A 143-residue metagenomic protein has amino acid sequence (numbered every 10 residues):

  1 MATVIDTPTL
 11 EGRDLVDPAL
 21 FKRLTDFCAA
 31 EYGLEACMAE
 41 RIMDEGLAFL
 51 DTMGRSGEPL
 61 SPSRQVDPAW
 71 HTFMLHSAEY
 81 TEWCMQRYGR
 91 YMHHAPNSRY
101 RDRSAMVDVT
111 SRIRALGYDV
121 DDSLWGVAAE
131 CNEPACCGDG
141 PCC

Functional and structural regions predicted by a protein language model:
M1-C143: Intrinsically disordered, low-complexity, repeat-rich regions that form long N- or C-terminal tails or large
